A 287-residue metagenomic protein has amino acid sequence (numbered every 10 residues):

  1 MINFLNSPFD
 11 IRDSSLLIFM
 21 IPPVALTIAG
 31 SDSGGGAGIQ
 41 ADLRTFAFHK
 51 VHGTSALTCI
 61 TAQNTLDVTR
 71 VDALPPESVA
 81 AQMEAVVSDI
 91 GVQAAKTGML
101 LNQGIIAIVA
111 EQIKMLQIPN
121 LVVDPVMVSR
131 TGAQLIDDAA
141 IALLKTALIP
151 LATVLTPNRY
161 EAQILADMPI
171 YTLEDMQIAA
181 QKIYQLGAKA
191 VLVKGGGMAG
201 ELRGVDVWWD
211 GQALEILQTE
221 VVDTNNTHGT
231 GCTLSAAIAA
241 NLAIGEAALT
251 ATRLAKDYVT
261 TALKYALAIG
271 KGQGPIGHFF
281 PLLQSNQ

Functional and structural regions predicted by a protein language model:
M1-M20, Q287: Short, basic, low-complexity termini and linkers enriched in Ser/Thr/Gly/Pro that act as targeting/leader peptides
I21-T27, A47-Q134: Conserved N-terminal subdomain of the carbohydrate kinase-like
I28-G34, E215-H228: Short pre-catalytic strand/loop immediately N-terminal to key active-site residues, enriched for Gly-Thr
Q40, Q163-I164, N225-A248: Short, small-residue alpha-helix embedded
H49-T54, L214-E215, N241-L254: Phosphate-handling active-site elements
A73, L249-Q287: Charged C-terminal helix
G104-M115, G204-W208, A213, I244 (+1 more regions): Nucleotide and nucleotide-moiety/phosphate-recognizing core
D138-A213: Conserved phosphate/ATP/ADP-binding segment of small-molecule kinases
